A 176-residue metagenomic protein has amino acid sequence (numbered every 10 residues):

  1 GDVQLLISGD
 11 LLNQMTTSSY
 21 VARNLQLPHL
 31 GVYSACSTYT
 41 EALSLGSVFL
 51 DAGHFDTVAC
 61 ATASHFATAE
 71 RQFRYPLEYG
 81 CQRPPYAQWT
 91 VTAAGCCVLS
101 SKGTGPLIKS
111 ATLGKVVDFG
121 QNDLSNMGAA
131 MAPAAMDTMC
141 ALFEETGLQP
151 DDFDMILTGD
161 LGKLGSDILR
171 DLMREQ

Functional and structural regions predicted by a protein language model:
G1-Q4, T138-D152: Phosphate/pyrophosphate-binding loops at sites that engage ATP/ADP/AMP, CoA/4′-phosphopantetheine, polyphosphate
G1-S34, D152-L164: Conserved beta-ketoacyl condensing-enzyme motif
D2-L5, A52-T62, G105-P106, E145 (+1 more regions): Structural signature of cysteine-dependent C-C bond-forming condensing enzymes
G9-Q14, C36-S37, T62-T68, G114-K115: Acidic, glycine-rich active-site loops and adjacent beta-strand->loop/helix elements that engage anionic groups
T17-S19, A69-R74, I168-L169: Short acidic, glycine/serine/threonine-rich loops at helix termini
Y33-C60, L99, P133: Active-site-proximal alpha-helical scaffold in enzymes
P76-C140, E145: Condensing-enzyme catalytic core mediating Claisen C-C bond formation in acyl metabolism
M131, G147, M155-D167, D171: A structural signal for small-residue-enriched, beta-sheet-centric alpha/beta enzyme cores and oligomeric scaffold folds
